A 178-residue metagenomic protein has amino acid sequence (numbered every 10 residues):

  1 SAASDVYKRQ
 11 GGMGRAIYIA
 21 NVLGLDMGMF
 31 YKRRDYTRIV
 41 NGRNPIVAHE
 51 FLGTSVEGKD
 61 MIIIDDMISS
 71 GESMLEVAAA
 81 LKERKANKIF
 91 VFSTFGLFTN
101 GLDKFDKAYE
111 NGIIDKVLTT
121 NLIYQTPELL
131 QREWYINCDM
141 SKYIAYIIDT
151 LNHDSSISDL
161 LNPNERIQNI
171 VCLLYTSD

Functional and structural regions predicted by a protein language model:
A2-Y7, D178: Short, small-residue-biased leader/transition segments that mark boundaries at the very start of proteins
V6-G11, I136, M140: Catalytic cores of large soluble enzymes that bind and process phosphate-bearing ligands
G11, R15-R132: PRPP/pyrophosphate-binding module of the type I phosphoribosyltransferase fold
D35-N41, I170-S177: Amphipathic, soluble alpha/beta structural segments
N100-L173: Acidic, metal-coordinating catalytic segment for phosphate/diphosphate chemistry, firing primarily on the Nudix
